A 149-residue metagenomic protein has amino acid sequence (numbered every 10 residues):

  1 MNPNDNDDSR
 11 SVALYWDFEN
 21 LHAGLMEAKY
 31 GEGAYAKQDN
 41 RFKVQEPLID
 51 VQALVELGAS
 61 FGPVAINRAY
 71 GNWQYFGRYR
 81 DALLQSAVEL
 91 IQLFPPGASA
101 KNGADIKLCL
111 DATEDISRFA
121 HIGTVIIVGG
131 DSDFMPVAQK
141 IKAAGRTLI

Functional and structural regions predicted by a protein language model:
M1-K107, D111, S117, Q139-K142 (+1 more regions): Domain-level signal for Mg2+-assisted phosphodiester chemistry and nucleotide/NA-binding surfaces in nucleic-acid
Y70-G71, G123-G130, V137: Acidic beta-strand-to-loop metal/phosphate-binding motif
